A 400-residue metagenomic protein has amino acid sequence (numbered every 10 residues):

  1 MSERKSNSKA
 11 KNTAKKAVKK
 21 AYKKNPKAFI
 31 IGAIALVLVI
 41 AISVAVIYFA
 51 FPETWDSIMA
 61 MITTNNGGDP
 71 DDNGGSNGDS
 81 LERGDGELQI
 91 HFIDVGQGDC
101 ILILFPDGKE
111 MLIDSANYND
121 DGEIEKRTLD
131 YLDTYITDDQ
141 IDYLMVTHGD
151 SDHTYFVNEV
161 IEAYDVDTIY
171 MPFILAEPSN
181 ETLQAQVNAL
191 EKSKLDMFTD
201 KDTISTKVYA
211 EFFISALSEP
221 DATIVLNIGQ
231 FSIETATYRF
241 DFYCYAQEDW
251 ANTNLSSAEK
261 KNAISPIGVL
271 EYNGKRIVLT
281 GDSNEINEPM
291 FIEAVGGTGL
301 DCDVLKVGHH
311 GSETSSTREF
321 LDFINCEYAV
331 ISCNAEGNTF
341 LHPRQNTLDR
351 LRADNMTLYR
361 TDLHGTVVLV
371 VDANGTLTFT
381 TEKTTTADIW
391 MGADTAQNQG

Functional and structural regions predicted by a protein language model:
M1-D79, I169, L369: Gram-positive cell-envelope targeting signals
G32, F51-Q140, I214-D301, G365-G400: Core dinuclear metal-dependent hydrolase active-site scaffold
Q97-D99, G149-Y155, A176-S179, N284-M290 (+3 more regions): Active-site environment of divalent metal-dependent phosphoester hydrolases
P106-M111, Y118-S179, A294-S312, N325-V330: Active-site metal-binding motif and surrounding structural segment of the metallo-beta-lactamase
S151-A163, S179-E191, T317-L321, P343-Q345: Metal-dependent catalytic neighborhoods of phosphoester/phosphodiester hydrolases
E181-V225, D249-N254, M290: Surface-exposed intrinsically disordered loops and tails
Q184, G296-T366: Long, structured stretches of catalytic cores involved in phosphate-ester chemistry, encompassing
L195-T199, K207, E211-L217, R344-T376: Charged, glycine-enriched surface loops/patches that mediate electrostatic binding to polyanionic ligands
